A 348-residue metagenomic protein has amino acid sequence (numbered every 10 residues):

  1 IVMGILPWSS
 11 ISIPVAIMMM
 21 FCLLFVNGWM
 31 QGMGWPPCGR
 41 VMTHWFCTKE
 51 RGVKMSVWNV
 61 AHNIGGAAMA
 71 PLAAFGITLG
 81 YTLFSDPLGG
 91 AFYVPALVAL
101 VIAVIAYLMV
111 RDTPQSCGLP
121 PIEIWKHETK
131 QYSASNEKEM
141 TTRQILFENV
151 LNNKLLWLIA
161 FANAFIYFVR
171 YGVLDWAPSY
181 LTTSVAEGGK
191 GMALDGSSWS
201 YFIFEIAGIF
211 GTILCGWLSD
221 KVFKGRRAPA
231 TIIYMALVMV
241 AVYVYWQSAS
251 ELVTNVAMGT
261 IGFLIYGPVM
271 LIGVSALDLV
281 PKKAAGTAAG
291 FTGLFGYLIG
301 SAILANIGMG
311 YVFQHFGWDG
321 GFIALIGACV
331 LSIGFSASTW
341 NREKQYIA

Functional and structural regions predicted by a protein language model:
I1-I13, A236-A249: C-terminal ends and interior cores of transmembrane alpha-helices in multi-pass membrane transporters/permeases
V15-M33, V253-G267: Hydrophobic core of transmembrane alpha-helices in multi-pass small-molecule transporters, especially MFS/SLC-type
L23-A61: Cytoplasmic helix-loop-helix junction between adjacent transmembrane helices in 12-TM secondary transporters
G52-I77, G208, G293-A305: Glycine-rich segments within core transmembrane alpha-helices of 12-TM secondary carriers
W58, H62-Q115: Helix-loop-helix hairpin linking two adjacent transmembrane segments in secondary transporters
C117-L158: Juxtamembrane intracellular "pre-TM" segments in multi-pass secondary transporters
L151-I213, S301, A305-M309: Extracytoplasmic gate region of multi-pass secondary transporters
D220-M235: Cytoplasmic membrane-interface "Motif A"-like loop-to-helix N-cap segments of 12-TM Major Facilitator Superfamily
